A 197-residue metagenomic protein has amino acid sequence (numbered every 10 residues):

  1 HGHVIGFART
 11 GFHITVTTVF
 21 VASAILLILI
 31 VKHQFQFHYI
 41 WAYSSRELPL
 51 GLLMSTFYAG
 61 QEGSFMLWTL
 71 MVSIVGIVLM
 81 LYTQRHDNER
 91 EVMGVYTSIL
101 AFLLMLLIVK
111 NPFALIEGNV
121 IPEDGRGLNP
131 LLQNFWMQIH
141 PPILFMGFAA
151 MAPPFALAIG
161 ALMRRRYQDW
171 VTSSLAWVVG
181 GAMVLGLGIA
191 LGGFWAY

Functional and structural regions predicted by a protein language model:
H1-Y197: Polytopic transmembrane helical bundles with strong interfacial aromatic enrichment
